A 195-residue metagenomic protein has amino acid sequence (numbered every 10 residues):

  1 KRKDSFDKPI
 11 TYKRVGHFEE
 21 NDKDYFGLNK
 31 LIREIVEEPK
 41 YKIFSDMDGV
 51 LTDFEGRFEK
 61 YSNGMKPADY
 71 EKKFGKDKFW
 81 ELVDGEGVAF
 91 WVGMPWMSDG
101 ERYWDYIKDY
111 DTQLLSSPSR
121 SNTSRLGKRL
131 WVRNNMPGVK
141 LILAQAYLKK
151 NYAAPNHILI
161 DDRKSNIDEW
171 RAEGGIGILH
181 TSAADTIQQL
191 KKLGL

Functional and structural regions predicted by a protein language model:
K1-I43, V50, A68-D69, W96-E101 (+5 more regions): Charge-dense, intrinsically disordered terminal/linker segments
P39, K108, N151-P155: Flexible, charged surface loops at secondary-structure boundaries
P39-D84, A172, S182: Active-site neighborhood of HAD-like aspartate-dependent phosphohydrolases
L51, E55, M97-G100, S124-R129 (+2 more regions): A structural signal for well-ordered alpha-helical scaffolds and beta->alpha junctions
D84-L114, S121-L126: Short, acidic loop-to-helix structural element flanking the phosphoryl-transfer center in phosphate-processing enzymes
L115-I158, K164-D168: Substrate-recognition "cap/lid" segment bordering the active-site pocket of phosphatases
I158-L190: Acidic, Mg2+-coordinating phosphoryl-transfer loop and its flanking beta/alpha structural elements, shared across
